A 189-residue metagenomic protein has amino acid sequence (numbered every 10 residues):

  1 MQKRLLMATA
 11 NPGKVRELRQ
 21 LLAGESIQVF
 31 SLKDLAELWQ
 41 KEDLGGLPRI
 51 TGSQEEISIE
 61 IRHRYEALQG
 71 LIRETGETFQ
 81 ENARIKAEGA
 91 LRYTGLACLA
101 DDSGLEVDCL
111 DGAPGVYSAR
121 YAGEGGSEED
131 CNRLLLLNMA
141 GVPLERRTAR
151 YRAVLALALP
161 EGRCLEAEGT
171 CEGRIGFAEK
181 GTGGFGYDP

Functional and structural regions predicted by a protein language model:
Q2-L6, P12-P189: Anionic-ligand binding patches
